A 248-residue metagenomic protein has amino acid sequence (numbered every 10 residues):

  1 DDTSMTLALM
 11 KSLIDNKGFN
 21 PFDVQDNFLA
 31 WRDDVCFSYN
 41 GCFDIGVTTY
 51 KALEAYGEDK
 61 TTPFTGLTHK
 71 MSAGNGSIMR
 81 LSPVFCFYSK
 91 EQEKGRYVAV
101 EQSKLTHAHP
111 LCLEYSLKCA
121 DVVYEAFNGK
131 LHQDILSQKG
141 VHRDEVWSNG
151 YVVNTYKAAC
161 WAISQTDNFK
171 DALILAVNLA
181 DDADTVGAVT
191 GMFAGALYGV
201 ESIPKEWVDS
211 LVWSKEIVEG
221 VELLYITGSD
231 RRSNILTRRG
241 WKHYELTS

Functional and structural regions predicted by a protein language model:
D1-S248: Structured, active/binding-site neighborhoods that engage oxygen-rich ligands
